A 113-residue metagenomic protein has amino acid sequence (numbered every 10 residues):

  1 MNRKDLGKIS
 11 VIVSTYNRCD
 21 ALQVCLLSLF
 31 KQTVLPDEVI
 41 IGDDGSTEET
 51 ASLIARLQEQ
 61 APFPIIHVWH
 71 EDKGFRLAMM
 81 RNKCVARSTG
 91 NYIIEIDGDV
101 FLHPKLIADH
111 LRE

Functional and structural regions predicted by a protein language model:
G7-S10, E38: Cell-envelope/extracellular polymer assembly enzymes that use nucleotide-activated donors
N17, L29, D44-G45, G98: Conserved short acidic donor-positioning loop in nucleotide-sugar-dependent glycosyltransferases
L27-P36: Short, acidic, metal-binding catalytic loop of nucleotide-sugar glycosyltransferases
D43-S52: A conserved acidic beta->alpha catalytic loop
E49, V100-R112: Acidic donor-binding/catalytic loop of UDP-sugar-dependent glycosyltransferases, especially processive GT2
H70, I96: Catalytic metal- and UDP-sugar-binding loop of GT-A-like glycosyltransferases, i.e., residues flanking the conserved
E71-S88: Glycine-rich, basic loop-to-helix element that forms the pyrophosphate-binding segment of sugar-nucleotide handling
I93: Short aromatic/hydrophobic "clamp" motif used to bind/position activated sugar donors
